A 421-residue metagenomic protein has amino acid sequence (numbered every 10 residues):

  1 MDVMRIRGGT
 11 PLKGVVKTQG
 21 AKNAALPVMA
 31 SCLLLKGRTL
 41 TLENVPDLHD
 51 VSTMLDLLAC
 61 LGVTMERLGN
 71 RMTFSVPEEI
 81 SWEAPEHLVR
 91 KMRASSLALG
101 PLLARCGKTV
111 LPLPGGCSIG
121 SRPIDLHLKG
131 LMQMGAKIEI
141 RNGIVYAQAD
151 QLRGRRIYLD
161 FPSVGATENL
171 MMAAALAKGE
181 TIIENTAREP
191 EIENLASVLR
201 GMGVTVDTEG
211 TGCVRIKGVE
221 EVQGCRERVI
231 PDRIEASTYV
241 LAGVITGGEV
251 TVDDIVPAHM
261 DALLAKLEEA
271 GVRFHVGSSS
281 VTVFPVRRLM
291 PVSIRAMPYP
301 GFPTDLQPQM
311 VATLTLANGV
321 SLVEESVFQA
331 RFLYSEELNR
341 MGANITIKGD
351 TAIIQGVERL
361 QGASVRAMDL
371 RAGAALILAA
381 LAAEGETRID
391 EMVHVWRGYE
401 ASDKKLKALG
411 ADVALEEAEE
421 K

Functional and structural regions predicted by a protein language model:
M1-K421: Short, structured segments at the rim of ligand-binding sites
